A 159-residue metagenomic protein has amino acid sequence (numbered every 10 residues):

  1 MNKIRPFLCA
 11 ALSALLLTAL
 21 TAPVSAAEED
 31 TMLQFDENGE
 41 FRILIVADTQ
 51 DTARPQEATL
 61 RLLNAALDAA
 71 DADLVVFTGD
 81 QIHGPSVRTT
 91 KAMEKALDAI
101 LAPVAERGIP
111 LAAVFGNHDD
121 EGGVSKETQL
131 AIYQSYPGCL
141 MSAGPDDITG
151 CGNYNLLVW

Functional and structural regions predicted by a protein language model:
M1-P6: Positively charged n-region of N-terminal signal peptides that target proteins for export
A10-A19: Bacterial N-terminal signal peptides
T18, D51, H83, D119-D120: Active-site micro-motifs of SAM-dependent methyltransferase domains
A22: Polyanion-binding surfaces on beta-sheet-dominated domains and ring/shell assemblies
A26-E94, A99-I100: N-terminal active-site segment of His-dependent metallophosphoesterases
E29, A96-W159: Extended active-site neighborhood of metal-dependent phosphoesterases/phosphodiesterases
